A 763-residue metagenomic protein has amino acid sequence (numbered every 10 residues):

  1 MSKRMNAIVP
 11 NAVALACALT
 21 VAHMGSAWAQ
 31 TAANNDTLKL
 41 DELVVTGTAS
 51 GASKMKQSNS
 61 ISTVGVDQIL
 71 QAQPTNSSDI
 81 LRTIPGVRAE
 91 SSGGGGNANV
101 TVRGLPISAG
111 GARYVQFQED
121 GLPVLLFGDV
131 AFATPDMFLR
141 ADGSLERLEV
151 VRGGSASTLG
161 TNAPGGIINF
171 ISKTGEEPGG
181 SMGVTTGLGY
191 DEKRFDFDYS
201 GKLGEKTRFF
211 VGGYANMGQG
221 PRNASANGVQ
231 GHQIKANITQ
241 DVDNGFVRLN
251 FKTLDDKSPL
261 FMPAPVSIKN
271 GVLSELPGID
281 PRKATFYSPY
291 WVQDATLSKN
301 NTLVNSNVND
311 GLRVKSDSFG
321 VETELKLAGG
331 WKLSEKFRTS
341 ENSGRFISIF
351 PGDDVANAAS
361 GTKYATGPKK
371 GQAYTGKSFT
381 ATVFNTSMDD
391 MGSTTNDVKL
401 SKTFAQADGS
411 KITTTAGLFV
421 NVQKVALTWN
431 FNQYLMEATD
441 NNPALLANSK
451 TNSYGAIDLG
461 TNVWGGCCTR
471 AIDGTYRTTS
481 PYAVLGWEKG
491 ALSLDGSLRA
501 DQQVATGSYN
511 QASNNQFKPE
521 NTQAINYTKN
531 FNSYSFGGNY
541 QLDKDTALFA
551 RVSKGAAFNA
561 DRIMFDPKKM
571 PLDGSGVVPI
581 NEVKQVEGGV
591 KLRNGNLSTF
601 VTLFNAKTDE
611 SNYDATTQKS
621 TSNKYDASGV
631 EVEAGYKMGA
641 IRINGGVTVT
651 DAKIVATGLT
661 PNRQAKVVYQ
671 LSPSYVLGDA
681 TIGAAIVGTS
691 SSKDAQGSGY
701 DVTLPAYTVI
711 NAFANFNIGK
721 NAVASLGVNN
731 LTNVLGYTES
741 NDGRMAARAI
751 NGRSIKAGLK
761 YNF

Functional and structural regions predicted by a protein language model:
A32, S78-P123: Extracytoplasmic beta-strand/coil segments of soluble accessory domains associated with Gram-negative outer-membrane
K39-A72, G96-T101: N-terminal periplasmic "start-of-domain" segments of outer-membrane beta-barrel proteins
P123-R152: Short acidic/polar hinge/loop motifs at secondary-structure boundaries that mediate gating or recognition
G154-S155, I167, I171-K202, G212-N223 (+1 more regions): Short strand-turn segments of transmembrane beta-barrel domains in outer membranes, especially the first one or two
P178, K206-F209, N244-L249, W331-L333 (+9 more regions): Repeated loop/turn-to-beta-strand initiation elements of outer-membrane beta-barrel proteins
I234, T239-D241, F246-G320, R345-N385 (+3 more regions): Acidic/polar loop-and-plug regions of large Gram-negative outer-membrane beta-barrel proteins
M391, S410-Q423, T428-N430, M436-A456 (+6 more regions): Structural signature of Gram-negative outer-membrane beta-barrels, strongest in the C-terminal barrel of TonB-dependent
A491, N596-D614, S620-S698, A712 (+3 more regions): Gram-negative outer-membrane beta-barrel transporters
